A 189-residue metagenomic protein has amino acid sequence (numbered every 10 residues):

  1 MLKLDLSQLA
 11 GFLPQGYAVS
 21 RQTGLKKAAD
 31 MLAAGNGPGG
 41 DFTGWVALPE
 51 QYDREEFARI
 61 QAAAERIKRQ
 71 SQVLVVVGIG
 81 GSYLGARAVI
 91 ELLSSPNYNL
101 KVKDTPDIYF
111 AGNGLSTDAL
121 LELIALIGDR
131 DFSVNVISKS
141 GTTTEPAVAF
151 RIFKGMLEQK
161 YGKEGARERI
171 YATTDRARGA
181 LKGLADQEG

Functional and structural regions predicted by a protein language model:
M1-K68: Extended, charge-enriched "interface" segments that sit outside catalytic cores
E65-G189: Glycine-rich phosphate-binding loops that contact phosphosugars or nucleotide phosphates
